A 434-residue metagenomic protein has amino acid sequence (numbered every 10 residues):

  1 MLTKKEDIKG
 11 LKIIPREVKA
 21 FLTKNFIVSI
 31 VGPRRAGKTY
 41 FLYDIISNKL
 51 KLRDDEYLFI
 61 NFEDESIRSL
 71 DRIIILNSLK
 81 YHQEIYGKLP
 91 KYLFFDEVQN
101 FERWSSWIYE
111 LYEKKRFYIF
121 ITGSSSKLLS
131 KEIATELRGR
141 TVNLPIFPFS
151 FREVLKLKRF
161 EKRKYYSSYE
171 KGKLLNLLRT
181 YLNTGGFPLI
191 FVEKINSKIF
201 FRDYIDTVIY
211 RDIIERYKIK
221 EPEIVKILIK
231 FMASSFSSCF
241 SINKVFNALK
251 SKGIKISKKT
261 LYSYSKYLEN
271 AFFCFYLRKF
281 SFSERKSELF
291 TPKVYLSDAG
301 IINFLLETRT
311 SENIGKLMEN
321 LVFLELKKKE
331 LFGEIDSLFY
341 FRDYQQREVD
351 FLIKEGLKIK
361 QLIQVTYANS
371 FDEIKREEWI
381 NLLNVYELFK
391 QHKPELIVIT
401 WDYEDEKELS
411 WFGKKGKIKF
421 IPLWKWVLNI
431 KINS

Functional and structural regions predicted by a protein language model:
M1-K12, F21-T23, S29-V31, Y40 (+4 more regions): A cross-kingdom feature that marks ATP-driven nucleic-acid transaction machinery
L2-K5, R152, K156-L324, E330-L331 (+1 more regions): Interdomain hinge/linker elements that couple catalytic modules in large macromolecular machines
R34-R35: Walker A (P-loop) phosphate-binding loop of P-loop NTPases
L58-L89: Short glycine-rich substrate-engagement loop in P-loop NTPases that contacts/grips substrate
Y86-W104: Conserved P-loop NTPase "ATPase switch" module shared by AAA+ and STAND
S105-F120, A134-T135: Conserved catalytic/switch belt of AAA+ P-loop NTPases
Y118-S124, P145: Structural recognition of the conserved hydrophobic beta-strand(s) that form the central parallel beta-sheet of P-loop
K127-N143, K158-R159: Short regulatory helix/loop adjacent to the ATP-binding pocket of P-loop NTPases
